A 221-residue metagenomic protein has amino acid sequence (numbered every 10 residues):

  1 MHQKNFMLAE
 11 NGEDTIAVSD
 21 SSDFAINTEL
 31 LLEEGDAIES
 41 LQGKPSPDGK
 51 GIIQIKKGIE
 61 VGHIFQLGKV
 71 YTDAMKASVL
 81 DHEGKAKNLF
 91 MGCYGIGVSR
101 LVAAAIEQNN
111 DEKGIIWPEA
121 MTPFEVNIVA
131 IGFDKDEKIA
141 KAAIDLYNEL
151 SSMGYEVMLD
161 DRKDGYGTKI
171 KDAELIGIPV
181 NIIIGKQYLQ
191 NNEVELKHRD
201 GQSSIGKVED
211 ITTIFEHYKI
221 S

Functional and structural regions predicted by a protein language model:
M1-S221: NTP/phosphate- and nucleic-acid-binding module
